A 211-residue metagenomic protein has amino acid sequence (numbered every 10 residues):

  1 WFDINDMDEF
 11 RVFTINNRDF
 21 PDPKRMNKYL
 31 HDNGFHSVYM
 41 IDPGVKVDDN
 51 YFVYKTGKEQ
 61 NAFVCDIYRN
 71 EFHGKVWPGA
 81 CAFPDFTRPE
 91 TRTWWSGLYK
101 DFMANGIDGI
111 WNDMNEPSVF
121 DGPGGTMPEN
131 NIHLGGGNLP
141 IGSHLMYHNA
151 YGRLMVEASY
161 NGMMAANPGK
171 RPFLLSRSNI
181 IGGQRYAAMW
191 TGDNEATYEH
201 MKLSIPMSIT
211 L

Functional and structural regions predicted by a protein language model:
W1-L211: Catalytic-domain carbohydrate-binding cleft regions of carbohydrate-active enzymes
